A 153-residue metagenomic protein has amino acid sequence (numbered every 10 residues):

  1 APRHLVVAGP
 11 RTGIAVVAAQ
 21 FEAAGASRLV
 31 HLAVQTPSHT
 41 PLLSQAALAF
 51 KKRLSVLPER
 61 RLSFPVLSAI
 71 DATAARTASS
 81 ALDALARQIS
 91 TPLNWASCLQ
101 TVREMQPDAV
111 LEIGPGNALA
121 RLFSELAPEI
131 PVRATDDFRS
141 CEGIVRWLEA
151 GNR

Functional and structural regions predicted by a protein language model:
A1-R153: Acyl-group transfer acyltransferase/transacylase scaffold of fatty acid/polyketide systems
